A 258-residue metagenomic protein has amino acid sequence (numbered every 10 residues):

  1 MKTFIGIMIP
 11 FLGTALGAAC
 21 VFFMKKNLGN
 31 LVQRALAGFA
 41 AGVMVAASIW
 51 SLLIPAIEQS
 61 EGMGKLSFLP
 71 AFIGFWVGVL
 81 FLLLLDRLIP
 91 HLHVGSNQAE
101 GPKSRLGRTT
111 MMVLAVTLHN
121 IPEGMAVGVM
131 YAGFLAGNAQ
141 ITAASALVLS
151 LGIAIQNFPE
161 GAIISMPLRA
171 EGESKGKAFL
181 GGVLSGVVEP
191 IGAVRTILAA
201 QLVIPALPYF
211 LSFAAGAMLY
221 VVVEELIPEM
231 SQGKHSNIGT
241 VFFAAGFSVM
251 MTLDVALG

Functional and structural regions predicted by a protein language model:
M1-G258: Intrinsically disordered, metal-sensing/regulatory segments
